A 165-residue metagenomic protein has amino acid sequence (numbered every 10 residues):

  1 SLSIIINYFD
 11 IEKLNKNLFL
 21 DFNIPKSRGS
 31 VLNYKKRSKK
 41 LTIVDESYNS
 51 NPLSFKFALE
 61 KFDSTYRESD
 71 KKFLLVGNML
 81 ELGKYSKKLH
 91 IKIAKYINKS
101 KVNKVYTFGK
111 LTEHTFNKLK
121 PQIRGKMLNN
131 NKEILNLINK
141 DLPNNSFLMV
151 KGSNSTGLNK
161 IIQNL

Functional and structural regions predicted by a protein language model:
L2-L165: ATP-dependent carboxylate-amine ligase
